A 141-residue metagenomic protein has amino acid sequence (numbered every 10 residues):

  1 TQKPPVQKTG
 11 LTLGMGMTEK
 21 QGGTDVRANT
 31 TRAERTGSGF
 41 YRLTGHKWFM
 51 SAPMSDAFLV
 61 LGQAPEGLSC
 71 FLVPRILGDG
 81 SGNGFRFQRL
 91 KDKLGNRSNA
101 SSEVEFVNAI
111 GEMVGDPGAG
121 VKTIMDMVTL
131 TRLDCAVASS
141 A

Functional and structural regions predicted by a protein language model:
T1-R35, G39: Internal maturation/activation junctions in enzymes
V6, Q21-T24, F49-S51, K93-N99: Short Gly/Pro-enriched turn/cap motifs at secondary-structure boundaries
L11-M17, R42-T44, G84-R89: Short Pro/Gly-enriched beta-strand edge/turn motifs at strand-loop
M15, A33, L43-G45, F71 (+1 more regions): Buried hydrophobic positions in well-ordered alpha/beta secondary-structure cores of metabolic enzymes
A28-R35, V60-G62, V104, N108: Short beta-strand elements
F40, T44-G84: A short core secondary-structure module
D79-G84, Q88, A100-T131: A glycine-rich, basic-preceded beta-loop-alpha segment at the flavin cofactor/substrate interface of flavin-utilizing
R132-A141: Extended amphipathic alpha-helical segments enriched in small hydrophobics
